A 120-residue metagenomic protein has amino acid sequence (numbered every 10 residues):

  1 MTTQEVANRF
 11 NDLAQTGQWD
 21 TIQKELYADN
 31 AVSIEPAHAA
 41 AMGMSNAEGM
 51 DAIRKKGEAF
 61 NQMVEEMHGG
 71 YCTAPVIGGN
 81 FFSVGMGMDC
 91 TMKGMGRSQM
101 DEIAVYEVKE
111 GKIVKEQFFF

Functional and structural regions predicted by a protein language model:
M1-V32: Short acidic-aromatic low-complexity motifs
K24-T73, I77: A solvent-exposed, acidic/Ser-Thr-rich amphipathic alpha-helical stretch
Y27, M88-C90, A104, F120: Short beta-strand segments enriched in hydrophobic/aromatic residues within well-folded beta-rich domains
A28, K93, V108: Short, acidic, Ser/Thr-enriched surface-loop or helix-capping motifs
M63, C90-S98: Short, cysteine-centered beta-strand-loop-beta hairpins and adjacent loop/turn segments enriched in charged/polar
H68-Y71, G85, R97-A104: Short, surface-exposed coil-to-beta transition loops
I77-M88: A short hydrophobic beta-strand element
D101-F120: Short beta-strand edge/turn micro-motifs at domain boundaries
